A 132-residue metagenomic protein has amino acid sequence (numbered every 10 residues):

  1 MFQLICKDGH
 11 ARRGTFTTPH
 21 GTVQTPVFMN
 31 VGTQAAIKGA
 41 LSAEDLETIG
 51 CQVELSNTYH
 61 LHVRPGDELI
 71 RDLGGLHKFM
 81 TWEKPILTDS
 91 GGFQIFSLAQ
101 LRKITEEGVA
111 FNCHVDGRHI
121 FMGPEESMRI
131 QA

Functional and structural regions predicted by a protein language model:
M1-A132: Non-catalytic, usually N-terminal nucleic-acid engagement modules in DNA/RNA processing proteins
